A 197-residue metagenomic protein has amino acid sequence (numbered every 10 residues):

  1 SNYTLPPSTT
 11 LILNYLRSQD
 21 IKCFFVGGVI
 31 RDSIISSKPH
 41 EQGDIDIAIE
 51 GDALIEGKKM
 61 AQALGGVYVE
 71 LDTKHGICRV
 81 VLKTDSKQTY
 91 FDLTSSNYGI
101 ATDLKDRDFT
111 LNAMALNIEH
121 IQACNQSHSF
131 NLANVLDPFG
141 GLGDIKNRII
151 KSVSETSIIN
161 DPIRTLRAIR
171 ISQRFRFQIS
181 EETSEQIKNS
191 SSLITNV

Functional and structural regions predicted by a protein language model:
S1-V197: Catalytic cores of the polymerase beta-like nucleotidyltransferase superfamily and closely associated nucleotide
